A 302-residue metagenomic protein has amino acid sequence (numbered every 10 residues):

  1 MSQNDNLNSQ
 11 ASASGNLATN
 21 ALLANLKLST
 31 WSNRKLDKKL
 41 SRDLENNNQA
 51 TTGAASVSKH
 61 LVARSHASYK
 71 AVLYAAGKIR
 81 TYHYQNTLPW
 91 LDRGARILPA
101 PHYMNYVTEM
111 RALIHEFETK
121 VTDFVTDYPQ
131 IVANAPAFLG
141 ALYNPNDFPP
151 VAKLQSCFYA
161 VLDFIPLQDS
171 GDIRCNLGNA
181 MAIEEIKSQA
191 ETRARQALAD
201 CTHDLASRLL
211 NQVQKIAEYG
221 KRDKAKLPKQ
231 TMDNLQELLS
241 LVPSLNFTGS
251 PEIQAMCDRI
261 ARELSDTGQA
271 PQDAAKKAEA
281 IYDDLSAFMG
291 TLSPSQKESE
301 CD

Functional and structural regions predicted by a protein language model:
M1-Q155, G268: Leu/Val/Ala/Ile-rich N-terminal alpha-helices, chiefly Sec-type signal peptides and the beginnings
A95-E118, A180-E184, S188, R195 (+4 more regions): Charged, low-complexity surface segments at secondary-structure and domain boundaries
M110-F117, V121-Y128, A194, L198 (+4 more regions): Short amphipathic alpha-helical coiled-coil/interface segments
P149-M181: Acidic, low-complexity proline/glycine-rich segments
D172-F247, E252-M256: A contiguous, surface-oriented mixed alpha/beta subdomain in the mid-to-C-terminal portion of proteins that forms
Y219-R222, K226-D302: C-terminal structured domains
